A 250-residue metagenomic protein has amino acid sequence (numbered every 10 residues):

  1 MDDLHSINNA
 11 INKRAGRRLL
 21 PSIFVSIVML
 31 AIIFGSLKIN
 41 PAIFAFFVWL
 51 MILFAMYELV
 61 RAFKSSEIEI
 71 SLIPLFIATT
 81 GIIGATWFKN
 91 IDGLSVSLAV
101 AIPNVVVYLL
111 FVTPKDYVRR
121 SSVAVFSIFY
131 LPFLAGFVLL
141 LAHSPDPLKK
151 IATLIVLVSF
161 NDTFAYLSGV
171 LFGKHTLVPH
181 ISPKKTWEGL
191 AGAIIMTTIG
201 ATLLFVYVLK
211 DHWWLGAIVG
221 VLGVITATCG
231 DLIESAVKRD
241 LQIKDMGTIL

Functional and structural regions predicted by a protein language model:
D2-V221: Membrane-embedded alpha-helical bundles of polytopic integral membrane proteins
F160-V170, A227-R239: Short helical (or helix-break) motifs at transmembrane helix termini and adjacent helical loops in multi-pass membrane
G189, G230, G247: Conserved phosphate-binding and hydrolysis motifs of nucleotide-dependent enzymes
L222-A227, T248-I249: Transmembrane alpha-helix interface/packing and boundary motifs in multi-pass membrane proteins, characterized by
R239-L250: Interfacial loop-to-transmembrane junctions
